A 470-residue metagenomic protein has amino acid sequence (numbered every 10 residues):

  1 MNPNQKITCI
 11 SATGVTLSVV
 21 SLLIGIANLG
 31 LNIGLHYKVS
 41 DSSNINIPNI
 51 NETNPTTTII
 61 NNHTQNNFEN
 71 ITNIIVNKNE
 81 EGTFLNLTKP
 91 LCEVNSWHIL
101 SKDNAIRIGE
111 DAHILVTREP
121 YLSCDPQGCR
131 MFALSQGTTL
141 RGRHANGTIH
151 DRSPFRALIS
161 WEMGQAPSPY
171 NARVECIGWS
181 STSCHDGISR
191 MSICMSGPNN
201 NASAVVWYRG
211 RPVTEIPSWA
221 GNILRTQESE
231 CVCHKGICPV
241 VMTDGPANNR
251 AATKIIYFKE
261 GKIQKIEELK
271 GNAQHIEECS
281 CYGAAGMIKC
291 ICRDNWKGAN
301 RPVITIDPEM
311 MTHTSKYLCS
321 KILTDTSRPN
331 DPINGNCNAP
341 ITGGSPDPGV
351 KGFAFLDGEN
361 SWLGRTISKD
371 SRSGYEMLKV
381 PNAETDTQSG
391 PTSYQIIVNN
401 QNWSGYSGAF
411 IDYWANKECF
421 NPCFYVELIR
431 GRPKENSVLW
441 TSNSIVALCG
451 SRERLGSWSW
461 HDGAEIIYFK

Functional and structural regions predicted by a protein language model:
N4-N44: Hydrophobic, helix-forming membrane-interacting segments
K6, L23, N44-N49, T58-I59 (+7 more regions): Generic short N-terminal amphipathic or hydrophobic helices
T16, V20, L31, I60-N62 (+3 more regions): Short intrinsically disordered, low-complexity segments
I24, S40, T57-T58, E69 (+3 more regions): Short linear motifs centered on Gly/Pro in flexible linkers and helix caps
D41-L87: Long, low-complexity intrinsically disordered regions enriched in small/polar and proline/glycine residues
T88-K470: Extracellular, repeat-based ectodomains that mediate carbohydrate processing or recognition
